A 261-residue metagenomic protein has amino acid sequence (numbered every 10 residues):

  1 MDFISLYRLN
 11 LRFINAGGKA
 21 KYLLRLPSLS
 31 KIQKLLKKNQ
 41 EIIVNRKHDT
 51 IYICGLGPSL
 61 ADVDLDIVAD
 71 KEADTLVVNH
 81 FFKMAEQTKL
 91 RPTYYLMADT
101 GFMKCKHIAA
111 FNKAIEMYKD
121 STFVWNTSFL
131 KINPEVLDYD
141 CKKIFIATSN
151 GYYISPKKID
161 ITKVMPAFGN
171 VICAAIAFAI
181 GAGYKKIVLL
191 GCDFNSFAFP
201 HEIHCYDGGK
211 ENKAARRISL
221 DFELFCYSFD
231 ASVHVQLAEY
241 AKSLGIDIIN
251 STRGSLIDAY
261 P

Functional and structural regions predicted by a protein language model:
D2-P261: Metal-ion/cofactor- or nucleotide/acyl-coenzyme-handling active-site neighborhoods
